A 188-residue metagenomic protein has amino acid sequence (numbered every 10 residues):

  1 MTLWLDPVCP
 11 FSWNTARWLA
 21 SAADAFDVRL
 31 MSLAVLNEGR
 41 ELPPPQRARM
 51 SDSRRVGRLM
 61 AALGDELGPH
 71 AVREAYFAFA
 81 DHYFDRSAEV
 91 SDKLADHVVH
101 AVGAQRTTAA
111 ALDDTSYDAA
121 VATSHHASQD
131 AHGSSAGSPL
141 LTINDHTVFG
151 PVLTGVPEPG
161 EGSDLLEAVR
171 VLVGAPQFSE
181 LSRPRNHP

Functional and structural regions predicted by a protein language model:
W4-P7, W13-A95, A168, L172 (+1 more regions): Structural alpha/beta surface segment adjacent to cysteine/selenocysteine redox centers across thiol/disulfide enzymes
V8, S12, D118-V121: A short linear-motif detector with a strong N-terminal bias
L19-A20, D92-P188: C-terminal cap of thioredoxin/glutaredoxin-like
